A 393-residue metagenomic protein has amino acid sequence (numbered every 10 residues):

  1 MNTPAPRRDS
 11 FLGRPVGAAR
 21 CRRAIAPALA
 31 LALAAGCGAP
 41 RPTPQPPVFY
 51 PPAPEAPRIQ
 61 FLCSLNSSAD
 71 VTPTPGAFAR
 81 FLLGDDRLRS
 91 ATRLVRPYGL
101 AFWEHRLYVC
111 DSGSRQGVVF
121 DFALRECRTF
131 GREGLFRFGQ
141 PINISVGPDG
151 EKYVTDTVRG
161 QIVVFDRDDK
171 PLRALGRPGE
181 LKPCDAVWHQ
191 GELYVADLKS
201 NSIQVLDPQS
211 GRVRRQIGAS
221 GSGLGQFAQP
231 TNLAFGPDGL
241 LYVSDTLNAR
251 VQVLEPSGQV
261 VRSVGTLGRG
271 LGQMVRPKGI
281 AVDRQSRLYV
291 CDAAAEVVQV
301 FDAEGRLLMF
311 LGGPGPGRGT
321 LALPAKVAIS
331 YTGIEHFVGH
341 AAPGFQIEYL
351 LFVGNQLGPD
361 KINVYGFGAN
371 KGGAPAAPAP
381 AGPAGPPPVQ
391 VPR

Functional and structural regions predicted by a protein language model:
N2-A26: Bacterial N-terminal signal peptides that target proteins for export
A24-A35: Bacterial N-terminal signal peptides
C37-R393: Eukaryotic scaffold repeat domains enriched in small/polar residues
